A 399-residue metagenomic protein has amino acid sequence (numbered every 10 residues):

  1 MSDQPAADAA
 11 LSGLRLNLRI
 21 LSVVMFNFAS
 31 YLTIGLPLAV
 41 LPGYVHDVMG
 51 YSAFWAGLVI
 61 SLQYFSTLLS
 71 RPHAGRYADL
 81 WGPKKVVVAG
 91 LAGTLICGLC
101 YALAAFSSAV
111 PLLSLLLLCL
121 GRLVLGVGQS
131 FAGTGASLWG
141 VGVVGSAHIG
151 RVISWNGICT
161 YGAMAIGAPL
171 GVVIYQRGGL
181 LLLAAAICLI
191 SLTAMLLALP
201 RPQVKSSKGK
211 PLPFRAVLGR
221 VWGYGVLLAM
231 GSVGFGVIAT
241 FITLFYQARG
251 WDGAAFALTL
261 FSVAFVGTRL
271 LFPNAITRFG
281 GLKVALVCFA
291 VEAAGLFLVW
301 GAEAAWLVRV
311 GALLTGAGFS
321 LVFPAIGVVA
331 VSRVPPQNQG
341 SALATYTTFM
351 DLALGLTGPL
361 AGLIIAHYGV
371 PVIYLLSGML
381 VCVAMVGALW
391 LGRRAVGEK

Functional and structural regions predicted by a protein language model:
L18-I60, Y64, G236-F245, R249: Helix-loop boundary and gating motifs at the non-cytosolic
F28, L113-F131, V308-L321: Hydrophobic core of transmembrane alpha-helices in multi-pass small-molecule transporters, especially MFS/SLC-type
Y64-P72, M164-A165, F265-L270, L354-G355: Residue-level signature of mid-helix packing/kink "hotspots" within the transmembrane helices of 12-pass Major
L69-S107: Conserved MFS/SLC helix-loop-helix module at the cytosolic interface between two early adjacent transmembrane helices
S70-G82, Y175, T268-G281, I365-A366: Helix-to-loop junctions at the C-terminal end of transmembrane segments in multipass secondary transporters
A92-P111, V291-E303: C-terminal ends and interior cores of transmembrane alpha-helices in multi-pass membrane transporters/permeases
G121-C159: Cytoplasmic helix-loop-helix junction between adjacent transmembrane helices in 12-TM secondary transporters
C188-S206, G387-G392: C-terminal membrane-cytosol helix-exit motif in multi-pass small-molecule transporters
